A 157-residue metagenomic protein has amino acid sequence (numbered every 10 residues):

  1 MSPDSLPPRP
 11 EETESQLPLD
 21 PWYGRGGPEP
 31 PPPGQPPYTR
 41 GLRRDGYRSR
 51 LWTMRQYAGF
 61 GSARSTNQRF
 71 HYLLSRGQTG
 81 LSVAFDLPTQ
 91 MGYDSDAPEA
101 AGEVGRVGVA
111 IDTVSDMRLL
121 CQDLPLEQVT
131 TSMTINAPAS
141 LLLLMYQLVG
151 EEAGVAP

Functional and structural regions predicted by a protein language model:
M1-P157: Catalytic alpha/beta active-site cores
